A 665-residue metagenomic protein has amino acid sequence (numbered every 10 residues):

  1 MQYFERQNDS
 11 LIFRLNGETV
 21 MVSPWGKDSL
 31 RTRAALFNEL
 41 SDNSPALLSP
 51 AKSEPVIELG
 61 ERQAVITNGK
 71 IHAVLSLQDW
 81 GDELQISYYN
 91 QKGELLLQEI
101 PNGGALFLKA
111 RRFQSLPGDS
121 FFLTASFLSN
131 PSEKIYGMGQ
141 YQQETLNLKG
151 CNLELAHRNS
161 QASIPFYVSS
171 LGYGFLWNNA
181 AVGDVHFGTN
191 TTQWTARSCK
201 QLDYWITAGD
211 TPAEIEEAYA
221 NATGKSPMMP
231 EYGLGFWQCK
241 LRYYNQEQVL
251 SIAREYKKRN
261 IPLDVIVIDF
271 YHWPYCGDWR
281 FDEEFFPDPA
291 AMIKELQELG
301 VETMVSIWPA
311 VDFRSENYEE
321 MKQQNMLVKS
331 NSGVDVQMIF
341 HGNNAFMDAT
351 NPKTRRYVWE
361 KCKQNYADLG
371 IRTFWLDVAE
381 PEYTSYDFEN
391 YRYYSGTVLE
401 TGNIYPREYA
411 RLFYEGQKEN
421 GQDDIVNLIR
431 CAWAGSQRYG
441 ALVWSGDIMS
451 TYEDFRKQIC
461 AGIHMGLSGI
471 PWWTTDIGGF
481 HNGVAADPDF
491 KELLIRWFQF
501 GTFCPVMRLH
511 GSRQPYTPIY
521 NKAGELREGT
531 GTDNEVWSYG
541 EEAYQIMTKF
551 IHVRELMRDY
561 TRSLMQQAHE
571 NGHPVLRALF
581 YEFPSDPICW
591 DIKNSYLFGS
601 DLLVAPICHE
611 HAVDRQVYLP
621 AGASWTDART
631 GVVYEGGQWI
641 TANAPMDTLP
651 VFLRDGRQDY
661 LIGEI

Functional and structural regions predicted by a protein language model:
M1-G233, C239-L241, Q246-R254, V265 (+7 more regions): N-terminal accessory segment at the very beginning of proteins
V22, K70, F166, Y256 (+8 more regions): Conserved, mostly hydrophobic/aromatic
S29, H72, P165-F166, G172-F175 (+21 more regions): Beta-sheet entry/capping signal
F37, L171-Y173, A180-V182, T211 (+18 more regions): Short, glycine-/Ser/Thr-/acidic-enriched flexible segments
V74-L75, F270-W273, R280, E284-I339 (+7 more regions): Active-site-proximal helices and loops of the catalytic beta/alpha 8
Y204-A208, G233-Q246, W273-P287, I339-W359 (+4 more regions): The substrate-binding groove and active-site-proximal loops of carbohydrate-active enzymes, especially glycoside
P227-Y391, Q437: Aromatic-lined carbohydrate-binding/catalytic grooves of carbohydrate-active enzymes
Y414-G416, N420-I425, A432-W444, M465-T475 (+1 more regions): Catalytic core of carbohydrate-active enzymes
